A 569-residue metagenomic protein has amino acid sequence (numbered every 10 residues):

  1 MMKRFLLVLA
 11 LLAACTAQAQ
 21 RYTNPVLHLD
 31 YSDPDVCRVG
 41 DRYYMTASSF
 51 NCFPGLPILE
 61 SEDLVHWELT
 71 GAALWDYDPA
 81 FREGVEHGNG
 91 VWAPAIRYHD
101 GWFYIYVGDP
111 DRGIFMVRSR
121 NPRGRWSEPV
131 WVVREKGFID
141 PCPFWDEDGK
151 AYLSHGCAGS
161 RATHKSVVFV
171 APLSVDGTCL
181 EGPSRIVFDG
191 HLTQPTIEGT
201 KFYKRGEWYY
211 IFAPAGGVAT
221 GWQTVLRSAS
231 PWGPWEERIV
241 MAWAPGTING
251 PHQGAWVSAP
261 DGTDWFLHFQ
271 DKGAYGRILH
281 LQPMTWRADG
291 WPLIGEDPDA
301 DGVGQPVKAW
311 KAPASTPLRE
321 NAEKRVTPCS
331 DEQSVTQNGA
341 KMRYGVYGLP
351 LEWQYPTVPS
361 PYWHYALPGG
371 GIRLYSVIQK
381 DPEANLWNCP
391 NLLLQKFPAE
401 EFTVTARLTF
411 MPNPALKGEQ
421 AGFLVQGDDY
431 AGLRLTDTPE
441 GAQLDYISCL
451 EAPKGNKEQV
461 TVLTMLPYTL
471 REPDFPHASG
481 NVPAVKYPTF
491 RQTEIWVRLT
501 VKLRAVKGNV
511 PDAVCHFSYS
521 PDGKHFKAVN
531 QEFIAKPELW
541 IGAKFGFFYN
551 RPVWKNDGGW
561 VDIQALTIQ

Functional and structural regions predicted by a protein language model:
M2-A14: Sec-dependent N-terminal signal peptides
A19-Q569: Carbohydrate-active catalytic/glycan-binding domains of CAZyme proteins, especially the secreted or lumenal ectodomains
